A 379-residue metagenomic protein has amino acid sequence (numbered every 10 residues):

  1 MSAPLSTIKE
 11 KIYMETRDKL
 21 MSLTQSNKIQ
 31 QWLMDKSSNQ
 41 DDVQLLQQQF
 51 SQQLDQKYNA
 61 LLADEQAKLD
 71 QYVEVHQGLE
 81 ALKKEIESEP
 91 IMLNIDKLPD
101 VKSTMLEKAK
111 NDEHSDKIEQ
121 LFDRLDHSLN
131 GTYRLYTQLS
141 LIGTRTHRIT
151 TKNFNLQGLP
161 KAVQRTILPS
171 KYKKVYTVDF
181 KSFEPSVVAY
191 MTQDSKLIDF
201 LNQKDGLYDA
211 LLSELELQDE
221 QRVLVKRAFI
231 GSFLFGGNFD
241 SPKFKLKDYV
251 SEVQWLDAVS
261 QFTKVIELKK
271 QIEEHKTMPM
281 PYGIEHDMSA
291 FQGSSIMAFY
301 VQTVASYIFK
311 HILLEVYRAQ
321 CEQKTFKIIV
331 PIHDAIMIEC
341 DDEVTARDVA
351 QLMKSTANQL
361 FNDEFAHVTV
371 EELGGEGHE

Functional and structural regions predicted by a protein language model:
I8, Q261-F262, E343-E379: Polymerase palm active-site segment centered on the conserved acidic dipeptide of motif C
T16-M105, T192-N202, Q254: Mixed-charge, glycine-rich, non-catalytic linkers/tails in nucleic-acid processing enzymes
D18-T24, K28, E65-H76, T177 (+3 more regions): Structural motif
T24-N27, P169-E184, V225-K245: Conserved catalytic palm subdomain of right-hand nucleotidyl-transferase polymerases, strongest for RNA-directed enzymes
K28-D35, Q52-Q56, E80-S88, D123-R124 (+5 more regions): Short, hydrophobic/amphipathic alpha-helical patches that form generic packing surfaces within helical domains
Q47-S51, Q56, L79-K83, S88 (+3 more regions): Catalytic palm active-site di-aspartate
K84-S88, S213-P331, F361, E372-G374 (+1 more regions): Conserved catalytic core of nucleic-acid polymerases
V101-D219, K276-Q320, K327-A335, D348-A357: Acidic, glycine-rich two-metal-ion catalytic cores of nucleic acid-processing enzymes
